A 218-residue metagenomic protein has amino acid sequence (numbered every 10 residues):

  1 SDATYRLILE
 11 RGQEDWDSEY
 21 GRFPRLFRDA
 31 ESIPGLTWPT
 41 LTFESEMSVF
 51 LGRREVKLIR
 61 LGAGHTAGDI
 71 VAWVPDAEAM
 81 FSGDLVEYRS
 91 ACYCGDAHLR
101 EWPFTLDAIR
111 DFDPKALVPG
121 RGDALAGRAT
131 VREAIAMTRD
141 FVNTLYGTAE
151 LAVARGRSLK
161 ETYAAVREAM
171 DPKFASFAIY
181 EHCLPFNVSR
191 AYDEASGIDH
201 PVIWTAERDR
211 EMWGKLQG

Functional and structural regions predicted by a protein language model:
A3-R60, D76, L106, D113: Metallo-beta-lactamase
A3-T4, D84-L85, R121-D123: Active-site metal-binding loops of divalent metal-dependent hydrolases
L41, M80-F81, V118: Hydrophobic/aromatic beta-strand patches that form the interior of the parallel beta-sheet core in alpha/beta enzyme
T42, M47-R54, I59-G68, V202-G218: Charge-patterned, long linear interaction tracts outside catalytic cores
E55-F112: Active-site-proximal loop/helix segments of hydrolase catalytic cores
S90-C94, L151-A154, Y192: Short, well-ordered beta-strand elements within core beta-sheets of diverse protein domains
E101-E161, A165: Divalent-metal (often Zn2+) His-rich catalytic cores of metallo-beta-lactamase-fold enzymes
A154-G218: C-terminal regulatory/interaction regions
